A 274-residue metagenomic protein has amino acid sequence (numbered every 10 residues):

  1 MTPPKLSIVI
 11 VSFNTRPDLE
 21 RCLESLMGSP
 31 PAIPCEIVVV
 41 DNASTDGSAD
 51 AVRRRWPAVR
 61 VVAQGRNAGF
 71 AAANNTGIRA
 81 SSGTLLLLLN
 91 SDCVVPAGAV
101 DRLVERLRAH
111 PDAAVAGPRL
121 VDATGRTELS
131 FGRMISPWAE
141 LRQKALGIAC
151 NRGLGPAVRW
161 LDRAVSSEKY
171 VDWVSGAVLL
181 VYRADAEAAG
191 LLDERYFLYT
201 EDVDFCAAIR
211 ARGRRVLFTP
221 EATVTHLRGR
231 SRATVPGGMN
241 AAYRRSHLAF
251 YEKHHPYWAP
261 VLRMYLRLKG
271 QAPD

Functional and structural regions predicted by a protein language model:
E24-P34: Short, acidic, metal-binding catalytic loop of nucleotide-sugar glycosyltransferases
S25, D41-D50, R66, P96: A conserved acidic beta->alpha catalytic loop
A63-S81: Glycine-rich, basic loop-to-helix element that forms the pyrophosphate-binding segment of sugar-nucleotide handling
L86: Short aromatic/hydrophobic "clamp" motif used to bind/position activated sugar donors
V94-S130: Conserved donor NDP-sugar-binding/catalytic core segment of glycosyltransferases
I135-V171: Short, flexible, basic/aromatic active-site loop/helix in glycosyltransferases
A164-S167, D172-T223: A short, conserved alpha-helix in the catalytic core of glycosyltransferases
T200, D204-D274: Active-site-adjacent helix/loop segment of glycosyltransferases that harbors family-specific signature motifs
